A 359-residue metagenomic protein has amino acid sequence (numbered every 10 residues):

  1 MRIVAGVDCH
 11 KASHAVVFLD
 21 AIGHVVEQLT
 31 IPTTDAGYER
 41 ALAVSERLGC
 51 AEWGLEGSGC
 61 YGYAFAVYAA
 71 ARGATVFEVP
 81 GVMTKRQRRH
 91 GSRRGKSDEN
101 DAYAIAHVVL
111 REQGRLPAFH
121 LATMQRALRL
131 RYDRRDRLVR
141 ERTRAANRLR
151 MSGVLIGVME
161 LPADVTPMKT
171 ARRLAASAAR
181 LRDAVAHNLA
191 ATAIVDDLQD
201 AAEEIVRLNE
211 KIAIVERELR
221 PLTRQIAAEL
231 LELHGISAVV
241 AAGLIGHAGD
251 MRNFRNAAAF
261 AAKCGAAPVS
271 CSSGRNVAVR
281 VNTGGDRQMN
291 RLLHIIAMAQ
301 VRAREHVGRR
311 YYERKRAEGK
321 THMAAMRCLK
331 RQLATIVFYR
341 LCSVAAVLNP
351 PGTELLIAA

Functional and structural regions predicted by a protein language model:
M1-D20, I105, L138: Gly/Thr-rich phosphate-binding beta-strand-loop-beta motif of the actin/hexokinase/Hsp70
H24-G49: Nucleic-acid-processing active sites and adjacent nucleic-acid-binding tracks, predominantly divalent metal-dependent
Y38, E232, A238-E318, H322 (+1 more regions): Phosphate-backbone recognition surface of nucleic-acid-processing proteins
G49-Y61, V347: Short glycine-rich phosphate-binding loop at a beta-alpha junction
A70, F77-P117, L130, M168-S177 (+3 more regions): Short alpha-helix plus adjacent loop in nuclease-associated cores
V109-R129, D183-L189: Short, charge-rich amphipathic alpha-helices with coiled-coil/heptad character
R131-E229: Glycine-rich, often acidic, oxyanion-interacting loops/wings at catalytic, nucleic-acid, or phospho-protein interfaces
R316-A359: Basic, amphipathic alpha-helical segments enriched in Lys/Arg and hydrophobic/aromatic residues
